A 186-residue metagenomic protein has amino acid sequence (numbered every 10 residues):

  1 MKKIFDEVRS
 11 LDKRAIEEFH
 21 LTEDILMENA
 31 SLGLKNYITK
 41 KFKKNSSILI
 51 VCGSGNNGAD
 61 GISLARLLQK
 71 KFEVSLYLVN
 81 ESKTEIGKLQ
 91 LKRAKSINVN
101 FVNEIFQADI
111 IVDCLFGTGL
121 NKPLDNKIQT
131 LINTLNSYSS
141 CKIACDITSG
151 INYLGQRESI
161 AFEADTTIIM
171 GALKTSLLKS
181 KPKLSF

Functional and structural regions predicted by a protein language model:
M1-N45: Positively charged, low-complexity intrinsically disordered leader regions
K2-K3, D109-F186: YjeF_N-associated NAD(P)HX repair module
K13-E17, L32, T39-K40, V99 (+3 more regions): Generic secondary-structure signature for well-ordered alpha-helical cores
A15, E81, I105-F106, S149 (+1 more regions): Residue-level detector of flexible, active-site-proximal loop/helix-junction positions within diverse enzyme catalytic
K35-L115, P123-C145: Nucleotide and nucleotide-moiety/phosphate-recognizing core
